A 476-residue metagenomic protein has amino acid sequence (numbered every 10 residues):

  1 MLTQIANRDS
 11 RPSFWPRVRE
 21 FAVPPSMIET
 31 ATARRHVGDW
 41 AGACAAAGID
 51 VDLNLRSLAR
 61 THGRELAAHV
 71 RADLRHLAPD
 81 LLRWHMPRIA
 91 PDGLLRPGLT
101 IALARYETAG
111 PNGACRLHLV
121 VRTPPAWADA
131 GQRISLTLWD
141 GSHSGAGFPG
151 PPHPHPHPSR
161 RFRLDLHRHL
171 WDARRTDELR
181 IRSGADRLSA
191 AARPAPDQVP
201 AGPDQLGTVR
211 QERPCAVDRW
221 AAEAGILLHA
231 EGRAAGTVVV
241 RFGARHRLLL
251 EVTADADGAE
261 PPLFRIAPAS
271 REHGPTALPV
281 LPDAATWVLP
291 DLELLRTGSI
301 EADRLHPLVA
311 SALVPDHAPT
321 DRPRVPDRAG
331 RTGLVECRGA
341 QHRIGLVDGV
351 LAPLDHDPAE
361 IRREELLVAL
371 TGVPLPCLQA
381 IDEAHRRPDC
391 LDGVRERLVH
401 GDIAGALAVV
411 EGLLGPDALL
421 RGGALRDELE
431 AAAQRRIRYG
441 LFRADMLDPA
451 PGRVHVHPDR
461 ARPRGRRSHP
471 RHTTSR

Functional and structural regions predicted by a protein language model:
M1-Q211, A216-D218, H229, L413-R476: N-terminal membrane-targeting/anchoring modules of bacterial envelope and secretion proteins
L99-F148, R241-G243, E251, A256-D257 (+1 more regions): N-terminal accessory interaction module
V217, E223-I226, V238-V239: Alpha-helix capping/helix-boundary segments
H229-E231, G243: Extended alpha-helical solenoid scaffold regions that build the rod-like backbones of large eukaryotic assemblies
G243-R476: C-terminal structured domains
